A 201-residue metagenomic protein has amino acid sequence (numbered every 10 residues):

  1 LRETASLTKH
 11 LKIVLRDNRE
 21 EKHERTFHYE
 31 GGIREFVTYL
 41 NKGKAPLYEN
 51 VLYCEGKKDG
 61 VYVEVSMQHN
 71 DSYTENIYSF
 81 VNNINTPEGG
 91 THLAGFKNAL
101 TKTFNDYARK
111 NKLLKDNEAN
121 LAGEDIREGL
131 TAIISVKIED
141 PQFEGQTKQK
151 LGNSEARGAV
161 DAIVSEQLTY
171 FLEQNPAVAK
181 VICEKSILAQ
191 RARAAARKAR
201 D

Functional and structural regions predicted by a protein language model:
R2-D201: GHKL-family ATPase ATP-binding module
